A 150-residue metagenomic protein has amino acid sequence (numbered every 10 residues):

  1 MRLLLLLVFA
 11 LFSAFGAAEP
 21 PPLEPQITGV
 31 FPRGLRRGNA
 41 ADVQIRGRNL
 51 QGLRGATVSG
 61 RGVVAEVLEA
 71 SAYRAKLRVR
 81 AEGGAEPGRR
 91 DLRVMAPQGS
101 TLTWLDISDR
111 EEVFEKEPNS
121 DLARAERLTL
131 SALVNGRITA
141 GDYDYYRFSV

Functional and structural regions predicted by a protein language model:
L4-A14: Bacterial N-terminal signal peptides
L4-L5, R90, D144-Y146: Structural beta-strand/beta-sheet cores of well-ordered domains, especially the beta-sheet scaffolds that support
F12, R93, T129-L130: Residue-level detector of alpha-helical segments with a strong bias toward transmembrane helices and their helix-loop
A17-G52, G99-A125, L130-N135, T139-R147: Beta-strand/beta-sandwich contexts
R37-P97: Immunoglobulin-like IPT/TIG beta-sandwich domains and homologous Ig-like subdomains
E82, Y145-V150: Short, intrinsically disordered, charge-balanced linker/junction segments flanking boundaries in proteins
